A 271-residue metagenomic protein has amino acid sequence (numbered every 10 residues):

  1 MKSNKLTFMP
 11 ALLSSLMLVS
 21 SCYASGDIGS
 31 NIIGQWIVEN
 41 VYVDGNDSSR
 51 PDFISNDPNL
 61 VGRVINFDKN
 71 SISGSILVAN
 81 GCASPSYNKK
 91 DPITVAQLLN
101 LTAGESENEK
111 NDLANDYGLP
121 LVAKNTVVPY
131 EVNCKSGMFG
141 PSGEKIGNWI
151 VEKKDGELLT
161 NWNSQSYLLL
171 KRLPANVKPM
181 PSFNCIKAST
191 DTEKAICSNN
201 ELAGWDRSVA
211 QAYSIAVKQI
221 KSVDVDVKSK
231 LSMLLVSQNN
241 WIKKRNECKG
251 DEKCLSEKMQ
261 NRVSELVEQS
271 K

Functional and structural regions predicted by a protein language model:
M1-L6: Positively charged n-region of N-terminal signal peptides that target proteins for export
T7, T94, T102, T126 (+2 more regions): Residue-identity detector for threonine
P10-V19: Bacterial N-terminal signal peptides
S25-G26, N31, V41, D47 (+5 more regions): N-terminal alpha-helical modules
S25-V64, S106-V177: Lipid interaction determinants
V43-D44, F67-E144, S232-L235, K243-E247: Contiguous, well-ordered beta-strand patches that form the walls/edges of small beta-barrel/beta-sandwich domains
